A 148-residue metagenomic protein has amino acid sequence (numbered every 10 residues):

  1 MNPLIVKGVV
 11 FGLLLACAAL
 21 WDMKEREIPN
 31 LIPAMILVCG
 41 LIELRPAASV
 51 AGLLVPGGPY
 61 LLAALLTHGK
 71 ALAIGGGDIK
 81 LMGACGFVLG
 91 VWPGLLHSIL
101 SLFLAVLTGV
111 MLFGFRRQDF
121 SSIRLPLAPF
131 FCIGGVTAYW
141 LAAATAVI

Functional and structural regions predicted by a protein language model:
M1-I148: A membrane-topology feature that recognizes alpha-helical transmembrane segments and their immediate juxtamembrane
